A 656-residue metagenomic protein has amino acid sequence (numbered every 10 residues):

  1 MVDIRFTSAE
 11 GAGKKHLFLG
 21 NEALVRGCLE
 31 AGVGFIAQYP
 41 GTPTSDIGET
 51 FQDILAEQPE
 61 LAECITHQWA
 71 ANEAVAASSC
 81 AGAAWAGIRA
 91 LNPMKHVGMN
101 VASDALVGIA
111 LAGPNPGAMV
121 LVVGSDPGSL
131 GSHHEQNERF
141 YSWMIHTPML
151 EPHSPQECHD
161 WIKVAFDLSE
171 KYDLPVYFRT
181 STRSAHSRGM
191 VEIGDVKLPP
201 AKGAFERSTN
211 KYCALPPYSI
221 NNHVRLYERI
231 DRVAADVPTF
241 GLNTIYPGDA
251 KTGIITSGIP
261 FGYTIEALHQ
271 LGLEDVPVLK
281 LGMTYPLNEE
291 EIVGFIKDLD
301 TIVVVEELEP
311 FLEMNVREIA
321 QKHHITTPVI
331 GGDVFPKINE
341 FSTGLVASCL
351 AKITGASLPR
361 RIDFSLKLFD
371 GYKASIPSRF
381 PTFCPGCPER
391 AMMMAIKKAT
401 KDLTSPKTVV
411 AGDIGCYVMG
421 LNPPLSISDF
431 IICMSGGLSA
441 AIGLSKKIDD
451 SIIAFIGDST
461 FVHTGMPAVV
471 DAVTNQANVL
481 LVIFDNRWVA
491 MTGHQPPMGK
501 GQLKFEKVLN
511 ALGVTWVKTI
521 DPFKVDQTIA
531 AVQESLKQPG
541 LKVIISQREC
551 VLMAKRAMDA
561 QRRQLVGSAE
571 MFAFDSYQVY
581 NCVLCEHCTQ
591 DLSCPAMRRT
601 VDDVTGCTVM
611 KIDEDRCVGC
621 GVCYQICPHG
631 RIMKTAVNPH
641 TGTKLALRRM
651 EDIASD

Functional and structural regions predicted by a protein language model:
M1-N21, A31, P152-E389, R548-D656: Flexible, low-complexity linker and terminal segments
F18-D53: N-terminal glycine-rich anion-binding loops that anchor highly charged ligand groups
T42-E170, V409-V489, C588-D591: Thiamine diphosphate
I47-T50, S79-A81, A102-L106, S129-N137 (+15 more regions): Short acidic, glycine/serine/threonine-rich loops at helix termini
Q52-Q58, E266-V278, K507-T515: Short helix-loop-beta junction
A62-I65, G124-G128, I145-L150, D300 (+6 more regions): Short beta-alpha connecting loops at secondary-structure transitions that line or flank enzyme active sites
D126-S181, T209, C213-P217, F369-G371 (+3 more regions): Conserved thiamine diphosphate
I362-L438, K447: Active-site diphosphate/adenylate-binding microenvironment
